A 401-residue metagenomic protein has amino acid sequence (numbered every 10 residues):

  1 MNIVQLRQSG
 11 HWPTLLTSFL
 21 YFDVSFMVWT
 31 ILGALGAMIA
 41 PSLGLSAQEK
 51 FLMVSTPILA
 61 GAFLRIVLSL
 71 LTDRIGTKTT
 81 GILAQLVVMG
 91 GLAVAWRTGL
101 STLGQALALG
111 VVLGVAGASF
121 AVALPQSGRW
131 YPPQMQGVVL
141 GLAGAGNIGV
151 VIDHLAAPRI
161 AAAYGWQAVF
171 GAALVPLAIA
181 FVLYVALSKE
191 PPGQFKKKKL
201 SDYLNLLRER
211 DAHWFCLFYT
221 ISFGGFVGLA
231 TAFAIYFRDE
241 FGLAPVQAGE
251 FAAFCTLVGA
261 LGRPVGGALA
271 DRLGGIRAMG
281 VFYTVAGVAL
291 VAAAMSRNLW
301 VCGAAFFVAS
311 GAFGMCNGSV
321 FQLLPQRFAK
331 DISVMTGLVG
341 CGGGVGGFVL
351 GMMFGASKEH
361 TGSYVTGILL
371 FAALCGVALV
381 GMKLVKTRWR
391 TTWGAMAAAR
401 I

Functional and structural regions predicted by a protein language model:
T30, I58-I66, A118, V150-V151 (+3 more regions): Residue-level signature of mid-helix packing/kink "hotspots" within the transmembrane helices of 12-pass Major
L32-G36, D211-P264: Extracytoplasmic gate region of multi-pass secondary transporters
F63-T102, A270: Conserved MFS/SLC helix-loop-helix module at the cytosolic interface between two early adjacent transmembrane helices
G104-A118, T220, V301-M315: Hydrophobic core of transmembrane alpha-helices in multi-pass small-molecule transporters, especially MFS/SLC-type
L109-G146: Cytoplasmic helix-loop-helix junction between adjacent transmembrane helices in 12-TM secondary transporters
M135-L155, G340-L350: Glycine-rich segments within core transmembrane alpha-helices of 12-TM secondary carriers
L142-S188: Helix-loop-helix hairpin linking two adjacent transmembrane segments in secondary transporters
L273-V320: C-terminal transmembrane helical hairpin of 12-TM major facilitator-type secondary transporters
